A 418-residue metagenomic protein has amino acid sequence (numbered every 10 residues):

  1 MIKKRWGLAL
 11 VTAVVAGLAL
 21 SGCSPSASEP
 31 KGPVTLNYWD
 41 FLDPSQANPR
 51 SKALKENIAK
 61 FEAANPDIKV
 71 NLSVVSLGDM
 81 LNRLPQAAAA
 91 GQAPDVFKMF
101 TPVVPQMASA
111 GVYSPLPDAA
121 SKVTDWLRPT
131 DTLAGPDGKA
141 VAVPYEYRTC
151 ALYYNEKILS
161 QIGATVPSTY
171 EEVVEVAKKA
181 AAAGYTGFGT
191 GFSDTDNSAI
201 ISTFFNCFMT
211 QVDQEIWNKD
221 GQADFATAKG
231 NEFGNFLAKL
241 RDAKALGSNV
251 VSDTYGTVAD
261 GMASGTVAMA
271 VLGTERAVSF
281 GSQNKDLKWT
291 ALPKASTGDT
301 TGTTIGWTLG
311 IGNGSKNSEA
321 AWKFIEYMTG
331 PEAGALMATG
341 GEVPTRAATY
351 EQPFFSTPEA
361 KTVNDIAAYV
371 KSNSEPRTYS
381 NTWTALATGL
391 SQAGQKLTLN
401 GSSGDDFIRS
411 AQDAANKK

Functional and structural regions predicted by a protein language model:
I2-P105, S296, A320, L336 (+1 more regions): Conserved N-terminal structural module of periplasmic/extracytoplasmic solute-binding proteins
D43, E62, C207, N235-N317: Extracytoplasmic/periplasmic substrate-binding proteins
K60-L127, S160-S168, D260-G261, M269 (+1 more regions): Extracytoplasmic "Venus flytrap"/periplasmic binding protein-like
T101-C150, V174, I201, N206 (+4 more regions): Hinge/lid segment of periplasmic solute-binding proteins
Y113, E275-V278, W307-T384: Mature extracytoplasmic/periplasmic domains
G135, P344, V363-D413: C-terminal capping/gating helix-and-loop segments adjacent to ligand/active sites or protein-protein/ligand interfaces
V141-Y145, C150, E172-D224, A238 (+1 more regions): Extracytoplasmic/periplasmic solute-binding protein
A177-K179, G221-V250: Glycine-centered hinge/linker elements that transmit conformational signals in sensory and ligand-binding systems
